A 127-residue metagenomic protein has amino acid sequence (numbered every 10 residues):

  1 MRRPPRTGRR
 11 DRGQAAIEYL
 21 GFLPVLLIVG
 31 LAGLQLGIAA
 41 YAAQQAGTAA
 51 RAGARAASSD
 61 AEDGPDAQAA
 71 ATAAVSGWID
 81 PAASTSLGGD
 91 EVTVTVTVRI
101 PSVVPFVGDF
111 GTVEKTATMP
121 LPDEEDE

Functional and structural regions predicted by a protein language model:
M1-D66: Alpha-helical assembly-interface signal, strongest on the long, hydrophobic N-terminal helix that forms
R2-P4, G64-E127: Short, conserved structural patches
